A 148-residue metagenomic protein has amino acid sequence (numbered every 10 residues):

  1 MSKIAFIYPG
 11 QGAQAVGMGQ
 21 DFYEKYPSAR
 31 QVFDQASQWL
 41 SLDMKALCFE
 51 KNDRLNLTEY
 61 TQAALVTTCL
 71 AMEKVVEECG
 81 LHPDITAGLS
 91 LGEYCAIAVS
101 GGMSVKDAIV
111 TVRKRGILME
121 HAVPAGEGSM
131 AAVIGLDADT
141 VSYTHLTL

Functional and structural regions predicted by a protein language model:
S2-A87, L136: Helix-rich "cap/lid" substructures immediately adjacent to catalytic or cofactor-binding pockets
Q11-A13, L40, V99-L146: Alpha/beta catalytic cores of group-transfer enzymes, especially the acyltransferase/condensing modules of polyketide
F22-K25, R54, E93, G101 (+2 more regions): Alpha-helix termini
V75, C79, G102, T147: Active-site catalytic microenvironments for nucleophilic, acid-base chemistry
G88, G92: Gly/Ala-rich beta-loop-alpha elbow adjacent to hydrolase catalytic centers
